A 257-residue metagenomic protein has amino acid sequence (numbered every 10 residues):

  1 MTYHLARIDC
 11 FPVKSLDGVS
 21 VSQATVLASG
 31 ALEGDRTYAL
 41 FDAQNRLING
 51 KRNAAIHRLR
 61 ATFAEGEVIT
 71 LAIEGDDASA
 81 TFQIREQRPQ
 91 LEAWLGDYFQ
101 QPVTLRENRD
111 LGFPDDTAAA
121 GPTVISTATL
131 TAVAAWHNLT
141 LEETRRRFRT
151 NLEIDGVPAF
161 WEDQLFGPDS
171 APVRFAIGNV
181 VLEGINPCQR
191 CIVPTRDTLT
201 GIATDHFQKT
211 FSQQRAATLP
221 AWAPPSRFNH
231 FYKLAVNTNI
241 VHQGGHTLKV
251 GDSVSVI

Functional and structural regions predicted by a protein language model:
M1-I257: Metal-cofactor-dependent catalytic cores
